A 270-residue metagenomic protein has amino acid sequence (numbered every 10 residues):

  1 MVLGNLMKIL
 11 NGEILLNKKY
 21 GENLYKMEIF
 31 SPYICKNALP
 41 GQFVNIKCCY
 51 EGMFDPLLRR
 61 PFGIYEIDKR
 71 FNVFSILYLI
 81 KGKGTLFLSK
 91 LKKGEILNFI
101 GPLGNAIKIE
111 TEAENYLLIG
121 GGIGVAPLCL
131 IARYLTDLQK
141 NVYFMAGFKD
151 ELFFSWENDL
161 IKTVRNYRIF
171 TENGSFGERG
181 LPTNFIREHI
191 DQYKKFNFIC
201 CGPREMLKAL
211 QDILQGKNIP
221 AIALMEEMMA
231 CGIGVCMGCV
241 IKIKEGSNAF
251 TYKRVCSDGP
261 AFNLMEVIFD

Functional and structural regions predicted by a protein language model:
M1-L10, E112, N248, I268-D270: Short, Lys/Arg-enriched, disordered terminal segments
L3-K93: Ferredoxin-reductase
L16, E66, I169-T171, A223 (+1 more regions): Structural signal for conserved beta-strand scaffold positions within catalytic alpha/beta enzyme cores
K83-M228: FNR/FR-type flavoprotein reductase catalytic core
E227-P260: Local cysteine-cluster metal-coordination motifs and their immediate loop/turn environment, predominantly Fe-S cluster
G259-D270: A charged, well-structured terminal subsegment
